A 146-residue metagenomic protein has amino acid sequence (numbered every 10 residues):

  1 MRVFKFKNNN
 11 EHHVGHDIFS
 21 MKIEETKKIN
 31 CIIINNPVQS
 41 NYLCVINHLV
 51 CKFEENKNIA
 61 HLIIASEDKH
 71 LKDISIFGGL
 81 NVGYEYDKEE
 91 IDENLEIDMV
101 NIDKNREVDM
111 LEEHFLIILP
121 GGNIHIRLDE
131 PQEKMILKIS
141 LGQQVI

Functional and structural regions predicted by a protein language model:
M1-I146: Beta-strand-centric surfaces of beta-sandwich/beta-rich domains
